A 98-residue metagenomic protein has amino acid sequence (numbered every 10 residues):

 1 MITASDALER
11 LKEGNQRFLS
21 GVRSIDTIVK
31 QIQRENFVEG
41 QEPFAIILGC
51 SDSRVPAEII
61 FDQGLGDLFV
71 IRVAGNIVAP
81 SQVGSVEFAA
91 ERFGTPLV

Functional and structural regions predicted by a protein language model:
M1-F37: Long, non-catalytic terminal segments
I2, D6, E42, V55 (+1 more regions): Conserved active-site and cofactor/substrate-binding residues in soluble primary-metabolism enzymes
A4, I59-V98: Short HxH-centered metal-ligating active-site micro-motif
L11, I47, I71: Divalent metal-coordination and catalytic microenvironments
G14-N15, G21, C50-S51, V73-A74: Fold-independent oxyanion-binding glycine-rich loops and adjacent beta-strand/coil segments at enzyme active sites
F18, S53, A79: Short, electropositive, low-hydrophobicity segments enriched in small/polar residues
D26-G66: N-terminal short beta-loop-beta anion/metal-coordinating cradle
